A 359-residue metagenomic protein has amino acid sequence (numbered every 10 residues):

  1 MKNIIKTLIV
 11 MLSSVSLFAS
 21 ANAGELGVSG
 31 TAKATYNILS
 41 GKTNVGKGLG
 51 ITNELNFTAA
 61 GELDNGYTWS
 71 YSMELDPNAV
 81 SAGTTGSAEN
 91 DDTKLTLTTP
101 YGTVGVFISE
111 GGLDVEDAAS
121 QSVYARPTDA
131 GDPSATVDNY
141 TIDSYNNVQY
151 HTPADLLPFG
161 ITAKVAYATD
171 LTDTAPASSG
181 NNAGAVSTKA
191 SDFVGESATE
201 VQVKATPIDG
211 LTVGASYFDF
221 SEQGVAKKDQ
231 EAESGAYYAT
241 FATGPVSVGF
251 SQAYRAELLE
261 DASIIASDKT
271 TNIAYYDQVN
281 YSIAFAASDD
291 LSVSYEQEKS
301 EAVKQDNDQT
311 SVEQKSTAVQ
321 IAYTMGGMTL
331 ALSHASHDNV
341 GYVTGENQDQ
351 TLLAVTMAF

Functional and structural regions predicted by a protein language model:
M1-F359: Outer-membrane beta-barrel proteins
